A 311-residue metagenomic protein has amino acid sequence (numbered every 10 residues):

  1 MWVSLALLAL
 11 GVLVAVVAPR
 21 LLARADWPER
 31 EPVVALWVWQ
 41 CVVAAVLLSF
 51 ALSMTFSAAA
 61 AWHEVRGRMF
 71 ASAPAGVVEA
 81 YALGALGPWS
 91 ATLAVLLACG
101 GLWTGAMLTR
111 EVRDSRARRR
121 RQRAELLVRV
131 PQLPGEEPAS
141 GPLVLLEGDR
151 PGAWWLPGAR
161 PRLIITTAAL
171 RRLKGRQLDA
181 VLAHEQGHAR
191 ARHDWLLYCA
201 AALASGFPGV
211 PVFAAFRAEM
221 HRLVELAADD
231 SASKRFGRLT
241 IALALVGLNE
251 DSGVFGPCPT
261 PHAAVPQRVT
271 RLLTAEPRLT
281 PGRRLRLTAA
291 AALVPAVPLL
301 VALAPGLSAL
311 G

Functional and structural regions predicted by a protein language model:
M1-V14: Hydrophobic transmembrane alpha-helical segments in integral membrane proteins
W2, L299-G311: Juxtamembrane boundary at the C-terminal end of a transmembrane helix
V17-L21, W62-V77: Peri-membrane helix termini and adjoining interfacial loops of integral membrane proteins
A18-A35, L93, G100-L197, G209-L279: Polar-ligand-bearing catalytic/cofactor-coordination segments of membrane-embedded or membrane-tethered inner-membrane
E29-V42, V78-A82: Membrane-interface segments at loop-to-transmembrane junctions
L48-H63, G76-R120: Transmembrane alpha-helices and immediately adjacent membrane-cytoplasm interface residues in multi-pass integral
T55-M69, S308-G311: Interfacial/capping segments of alpha-helical transmembrane domains
P281-L303: Bilayer-spanning, highly hydrophobic alpha-helical transmembrane segments
